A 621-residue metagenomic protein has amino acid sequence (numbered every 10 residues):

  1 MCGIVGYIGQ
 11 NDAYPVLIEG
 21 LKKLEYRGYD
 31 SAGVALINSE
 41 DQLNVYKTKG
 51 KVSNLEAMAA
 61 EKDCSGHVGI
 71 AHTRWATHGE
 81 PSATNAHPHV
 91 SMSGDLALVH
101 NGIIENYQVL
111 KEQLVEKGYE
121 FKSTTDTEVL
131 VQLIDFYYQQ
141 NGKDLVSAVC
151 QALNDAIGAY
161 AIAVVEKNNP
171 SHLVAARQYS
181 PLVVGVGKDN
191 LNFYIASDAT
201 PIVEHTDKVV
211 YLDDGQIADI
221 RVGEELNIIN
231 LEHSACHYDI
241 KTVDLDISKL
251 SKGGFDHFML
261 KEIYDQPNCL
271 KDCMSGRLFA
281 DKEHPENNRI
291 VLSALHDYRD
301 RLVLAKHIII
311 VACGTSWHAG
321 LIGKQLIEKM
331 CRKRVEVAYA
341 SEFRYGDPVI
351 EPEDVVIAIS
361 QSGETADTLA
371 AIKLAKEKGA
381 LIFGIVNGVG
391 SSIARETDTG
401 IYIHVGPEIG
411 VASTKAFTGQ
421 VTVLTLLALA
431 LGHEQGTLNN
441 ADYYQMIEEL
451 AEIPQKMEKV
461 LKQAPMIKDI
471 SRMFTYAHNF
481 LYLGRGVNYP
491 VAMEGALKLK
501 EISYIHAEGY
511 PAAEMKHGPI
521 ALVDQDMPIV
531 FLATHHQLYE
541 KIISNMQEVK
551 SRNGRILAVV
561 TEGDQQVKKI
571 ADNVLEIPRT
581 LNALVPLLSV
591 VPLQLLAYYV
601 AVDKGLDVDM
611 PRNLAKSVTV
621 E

Functional and structural regions predicted by a protein language model:
M1-K252, D256, K261, N268-H307 (+5 more regions): Conserved short alpha-helical segments that host acidic/polar catalytic motifs at enzyme active sites
I4, L98, V164, A175 (+7 more regions): Structural beta-sheet core signal
A71-T84, D281-D300, G323-I359, T365 (+1 more regions): Glycine-rich oxoanion-binding loops at beta->alpha junctions
L182-K188, N192-D207, T315, S341-A375 (+3 more regions): Glycine-rich, anion-gripping cofactor-binding loops and their flanking helix/strand elements in enzyme active sites
H233, M259, R555, K568-I570 (+2 more regions): Generic C-terminus detector
Q266-L270, M274-I309, T399-P528, A601-E621: Active-site phosphate/pyrophosphate-binding segments
V303-Q445, E449-E452, T534-L575, L596: Glycine-rich phosphate-binding loops that contact phosphosugars or nucleotide phosphates
